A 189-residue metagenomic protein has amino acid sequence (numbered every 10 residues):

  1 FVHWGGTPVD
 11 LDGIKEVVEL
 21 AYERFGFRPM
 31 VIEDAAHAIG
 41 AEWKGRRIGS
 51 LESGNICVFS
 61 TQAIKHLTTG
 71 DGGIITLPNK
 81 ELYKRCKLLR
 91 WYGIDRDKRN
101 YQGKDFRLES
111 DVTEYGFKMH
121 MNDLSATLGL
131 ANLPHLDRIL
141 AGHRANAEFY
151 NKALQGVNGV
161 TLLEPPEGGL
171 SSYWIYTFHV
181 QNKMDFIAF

Functional and structural regions predicted by a protein language model:
F1-T69, I74-L82: Active-site phosphate-binding strand-loop segment of PLP-dependent enzymes
F1-V2, T7-E16, L20, R24-G26 (+2 more regions): PLP-dependent aminotransferase class I/II
